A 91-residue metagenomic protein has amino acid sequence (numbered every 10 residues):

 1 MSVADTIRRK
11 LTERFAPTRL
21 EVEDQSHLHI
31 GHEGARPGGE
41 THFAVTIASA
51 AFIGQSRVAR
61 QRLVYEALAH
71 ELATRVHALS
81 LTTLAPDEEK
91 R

Functional and structural regions predicted by a protein language model:
S2-A35: N-terminal first-folded block
A16-T18, G39-F43, R75-L79: A generic structural signal for short beta-strands and their flanking turns/coil linkers
E21, E33, E40, P86-R91: Ser/Thr/Pro-rich, acidic low-complexity intrinsically disordered regulatory segments
E23, T46-A48, S80-L84: Solvent-exposed beta-strand sheet faces enriched in polar/charged residues
H29-H32, H42, Q61, H77: Histidine-centered active-site/metal-ligand motif
G31-S49: A short, structured beta-strand/loop element
I47-V58: A short interface-forming secondary-structure element
R57-R91: C-terminal structural segments of small proteins and small subunits
